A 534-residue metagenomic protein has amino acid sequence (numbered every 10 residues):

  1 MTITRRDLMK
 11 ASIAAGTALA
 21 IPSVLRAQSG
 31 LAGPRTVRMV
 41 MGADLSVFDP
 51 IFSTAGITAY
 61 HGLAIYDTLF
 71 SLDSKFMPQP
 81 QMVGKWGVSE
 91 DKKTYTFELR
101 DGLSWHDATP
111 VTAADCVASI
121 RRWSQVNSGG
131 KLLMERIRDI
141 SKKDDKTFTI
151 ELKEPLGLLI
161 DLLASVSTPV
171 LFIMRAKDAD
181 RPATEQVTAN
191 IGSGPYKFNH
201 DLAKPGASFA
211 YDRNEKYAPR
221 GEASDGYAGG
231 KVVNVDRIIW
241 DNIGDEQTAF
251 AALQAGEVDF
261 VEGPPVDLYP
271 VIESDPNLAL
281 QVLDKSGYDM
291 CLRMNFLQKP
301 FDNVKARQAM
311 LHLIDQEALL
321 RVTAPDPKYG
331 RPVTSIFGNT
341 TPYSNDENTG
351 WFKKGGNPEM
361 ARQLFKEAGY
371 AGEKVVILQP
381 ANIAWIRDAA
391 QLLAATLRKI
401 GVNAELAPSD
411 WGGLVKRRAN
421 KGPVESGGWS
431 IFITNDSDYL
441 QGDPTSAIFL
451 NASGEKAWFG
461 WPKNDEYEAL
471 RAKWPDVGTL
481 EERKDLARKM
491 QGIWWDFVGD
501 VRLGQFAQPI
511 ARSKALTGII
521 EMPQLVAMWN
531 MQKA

Functional and structural regions predicted by a protein language model:
V40-E90, A118-R121, I191: N-terminal lobe/hinge region of extracytoplasmic solute-binding protein
L132-D180, T184-K204: Surface-exposed binding/hinge segments that line and control ligand-binding clefts or catalytic entry sites
Y196, P327-E367, I383-D388: Structural transition elements
P205-A207, D245-E246, P264-V266, R362-D438 (+2 more regions): Ligand/substrate-recognition segments at binding pockets and active sites
P219-V271, N403: Ligand-site clamp/hinge motif
L297, F301-T341, W385-A389, I493-G504: Periplasmic-binding protein-like
F352-G355, E405-K416, P444-K514, A534: Extracytoplasmic/peripheral linker and loop segments enriched in polar/acidic and small residues with frequent Thr/Pro
R512-A534: Long beta-strand-rich cores associated with HINT superfamily self-processing modules
